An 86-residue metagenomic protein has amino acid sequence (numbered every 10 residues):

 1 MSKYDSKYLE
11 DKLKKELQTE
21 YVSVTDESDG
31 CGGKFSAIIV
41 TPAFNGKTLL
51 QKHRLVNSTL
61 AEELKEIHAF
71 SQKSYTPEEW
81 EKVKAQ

Functional and structural regions predicted by a protein language model:
M1-Y4: N-terminal presequence-like segments and adjacent domain-start helices
L9, L13, L49-E62: Short, non-transmembrane amphipathic alpha-helical segments
L13-V22, L64-I67: Short secondary-structure junctions
T19-S36: Short edge beta-strands and adjacent turn/loop segments
T25, I38-V40, K73-Y75: Solvent-exposed beta-strand sheet faces enriched in polar/charged residues
D29-C31, L49, L64: A generic structural micro-feature
I38-Q51: A short interface-forming secondary-structure element
S58-Q86: C-terminal structural segments of small proteins and small subunits
